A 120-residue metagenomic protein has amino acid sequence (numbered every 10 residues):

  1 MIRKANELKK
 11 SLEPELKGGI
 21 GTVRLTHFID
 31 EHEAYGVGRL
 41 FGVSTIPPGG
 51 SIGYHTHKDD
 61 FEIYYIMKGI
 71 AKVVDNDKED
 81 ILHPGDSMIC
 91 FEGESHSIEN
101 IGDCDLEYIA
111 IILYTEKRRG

Functional and structural regions predicted by a protein language model:
M1-G38, R119-G120: A short, N-terminal "cap"/entry segment at the start of jelly-roll beta-barrel domains of the cupin/DSBH fold
H27-E31, G42-H57: Conserved short histidine dyad/triad with adjacent acidic residue
V43, I63, D77-I81: Short, surface-exposed secondary-structure edge patches
T45-P47, T56-V73: Short, conserved beta-strand element in jelly-roll/cupin
P48-G50, D59-D60, K78, E94-S95 (+1 more regions): A generic "binding-loop/recognition-motif" signal
S51-G53, K72, M88, E92-I98: Histidine-centered metal-chelating micro-motifs
D77-E92: Short acidic-glycine-tyrosine-enriched beta hairpin
E92-R118: Ligand-binding loop in jelly-roll beta-barrel domains
